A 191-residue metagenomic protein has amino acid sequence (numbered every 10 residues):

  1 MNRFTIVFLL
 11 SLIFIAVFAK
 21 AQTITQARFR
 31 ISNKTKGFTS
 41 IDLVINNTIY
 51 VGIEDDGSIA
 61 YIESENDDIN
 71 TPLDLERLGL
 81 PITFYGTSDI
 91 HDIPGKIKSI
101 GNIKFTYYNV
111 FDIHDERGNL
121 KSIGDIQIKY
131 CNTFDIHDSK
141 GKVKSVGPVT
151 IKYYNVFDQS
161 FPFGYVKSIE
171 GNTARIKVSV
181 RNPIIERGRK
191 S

Functional and structural regions predicted by a protein language model:
M1-T25: Bacterial Sec-dependent N-terminal signal peptides
A27-S191: Repetitive, compositionally biased segments used for assembly/scaffolding
